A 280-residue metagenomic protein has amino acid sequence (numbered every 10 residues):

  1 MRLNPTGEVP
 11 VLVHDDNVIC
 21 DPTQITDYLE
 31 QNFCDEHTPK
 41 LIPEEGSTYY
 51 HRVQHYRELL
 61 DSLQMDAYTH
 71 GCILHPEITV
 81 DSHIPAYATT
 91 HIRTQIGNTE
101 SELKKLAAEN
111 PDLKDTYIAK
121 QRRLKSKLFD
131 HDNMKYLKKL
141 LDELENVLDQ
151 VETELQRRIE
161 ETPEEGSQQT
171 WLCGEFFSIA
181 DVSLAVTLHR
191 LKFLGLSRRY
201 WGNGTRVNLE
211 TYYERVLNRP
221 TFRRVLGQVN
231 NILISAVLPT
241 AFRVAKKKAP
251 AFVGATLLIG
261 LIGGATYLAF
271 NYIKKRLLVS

Functional and structural regions predicted by a protein language model:
M1, I19-P22, D181-L188, R219: Short, thiol/selenol-centered motifs that function as redox-active sites or metal-ligating centers
M1-L113, E161-T162, G254-S280: GST-like domain detector, emphasizing the conserved glutathione-binding G-site in the N-terminal thioredoxin-like
L12-H14, V151, V216: Residue-level signal for nonpolar/aromatic packing positions in well-ordered secondary structure
Y56-L59, A185, Q228-I232: Short acidic/histidine-centered micro-motifs embedded in hydrophobic/aromatic stretches that mark compact functional
Q64-E214: GST-like fold's C-terminal all-alpha helical module
Y213-K246: Juxtamembrane amphipathic/hinge helix adjacent to a transmembrane helix
R243-L258: Membrane-penetrating hydrophobic segments
